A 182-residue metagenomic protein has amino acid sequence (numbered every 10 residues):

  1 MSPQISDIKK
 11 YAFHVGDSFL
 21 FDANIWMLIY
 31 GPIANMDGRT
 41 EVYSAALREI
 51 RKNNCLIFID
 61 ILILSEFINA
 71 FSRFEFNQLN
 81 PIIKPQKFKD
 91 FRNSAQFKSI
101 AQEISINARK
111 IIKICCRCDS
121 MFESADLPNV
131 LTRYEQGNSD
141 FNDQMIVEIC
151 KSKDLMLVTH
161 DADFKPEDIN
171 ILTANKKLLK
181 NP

Functional and structural regions predicted by a protein language model:
M1-H14, R133, V147-P182: Acidic, PIN/NYN-like endoribonuclease modules and their adjacent C-terminal/linker elements
M1-I63, A70-K87, K153: Short, well-structured N-terminal submotif of metal-dependent ribonuclease cores
S2-P3, A101-M156: Active-site neighborhoods of divalent-metal-dependent phosphate/nucleic-acid chemistry enzymes
D22-N24, D143, D161: Acidic active-site catalytic centers that drive phospho-/nucleotidyl reactions and related ester hydrolyses
W26-M27, I63-E66, D163-K165, L178: Short, solvent-exposed loop/turn segments at secondary-structure junctions
D37-A46, K98-A108: Well-ordered, non-membrane alpha-helical segments in soluble/globular domains
S65, F122-P128, K177-P182: A short acidic, often aromatic-flanked loop/helix-cap motif at beta-alpha or helix-coil junctions that lines enzyme
N77-E103: Helix-adjacent hinge/juxtasegments
